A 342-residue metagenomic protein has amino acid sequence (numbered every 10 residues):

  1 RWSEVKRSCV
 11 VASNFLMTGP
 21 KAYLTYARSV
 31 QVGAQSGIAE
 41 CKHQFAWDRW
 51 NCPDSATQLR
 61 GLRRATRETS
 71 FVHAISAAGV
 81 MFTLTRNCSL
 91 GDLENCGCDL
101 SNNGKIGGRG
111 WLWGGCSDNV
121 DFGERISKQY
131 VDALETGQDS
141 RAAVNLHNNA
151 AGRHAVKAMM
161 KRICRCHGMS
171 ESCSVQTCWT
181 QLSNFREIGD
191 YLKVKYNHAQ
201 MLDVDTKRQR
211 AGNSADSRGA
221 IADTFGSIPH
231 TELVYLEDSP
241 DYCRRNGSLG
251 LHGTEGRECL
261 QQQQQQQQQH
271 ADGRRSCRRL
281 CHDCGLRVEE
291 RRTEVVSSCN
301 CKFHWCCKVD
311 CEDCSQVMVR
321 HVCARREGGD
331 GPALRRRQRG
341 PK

Functional and structural regions predicted by a protein language model:
R1-K342: Long, position-biased, composition-driven segments near the start of the mature protein
